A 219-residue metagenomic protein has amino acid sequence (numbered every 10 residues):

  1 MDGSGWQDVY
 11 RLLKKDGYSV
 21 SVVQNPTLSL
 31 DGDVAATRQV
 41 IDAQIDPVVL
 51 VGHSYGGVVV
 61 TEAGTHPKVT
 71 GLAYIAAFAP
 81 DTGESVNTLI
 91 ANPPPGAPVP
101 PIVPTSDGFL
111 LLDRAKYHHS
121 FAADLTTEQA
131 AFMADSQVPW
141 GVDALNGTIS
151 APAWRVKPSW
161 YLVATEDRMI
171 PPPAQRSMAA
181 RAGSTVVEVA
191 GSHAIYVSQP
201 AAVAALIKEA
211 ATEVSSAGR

Functional and structural regions predicted by a protein language model:
M1-L30: Conserved HGGG/HGGXW glycine-rich cap/lid loop of the alpha/beta-hydrolase fold
V23-N25, V187-S192: Short glycine-rich catalytic loops that host catalytic nucleophiles or stabilize transition states across multiple
T27-Q44: Alpha/beta-hydrolase active-site loop
V51-G56, V60: Gly/Ala-rich beta-loop-alpha elbow adjacent to hydrolase catalytic centers
K68-R114, G141-L145, M178: Flexible "cap/lid" loop of the alpha/beta hydrolase fold
L72, P158-D167: Conserved strand-to-loop "acid loop" that flanks and positions the catalytic carboxylate
D135-A153: Active-site nucleophile elbow and catalytic-triad environment of alpha/beta-hydrolase enzymes
T165-A190, V197, E209-A210: Conserved loop-alpha-helix segment in the C-terminal half of the alpha/beta-hydrolase fold that carries the catalytic
